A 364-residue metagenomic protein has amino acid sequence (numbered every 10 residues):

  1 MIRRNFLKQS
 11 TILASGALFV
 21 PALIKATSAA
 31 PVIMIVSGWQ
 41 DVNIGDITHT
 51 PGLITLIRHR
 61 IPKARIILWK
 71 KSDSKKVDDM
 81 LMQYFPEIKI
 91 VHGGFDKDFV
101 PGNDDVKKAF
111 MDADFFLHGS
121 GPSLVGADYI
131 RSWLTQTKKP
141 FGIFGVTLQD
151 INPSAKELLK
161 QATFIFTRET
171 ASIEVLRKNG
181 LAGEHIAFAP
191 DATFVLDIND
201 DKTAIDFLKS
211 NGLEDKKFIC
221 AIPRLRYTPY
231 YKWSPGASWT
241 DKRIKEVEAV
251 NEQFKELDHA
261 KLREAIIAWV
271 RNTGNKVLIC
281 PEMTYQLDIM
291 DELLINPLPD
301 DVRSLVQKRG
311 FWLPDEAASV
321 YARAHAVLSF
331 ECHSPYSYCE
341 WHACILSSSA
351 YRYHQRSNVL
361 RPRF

Functional and structural regions predicted by a protein language model:
M1-N5, G16-A29: N-terminal twin-arginine translocation
S10-G16, T27-F364: Active-site anion-handling motifs in enzyme catalytic cores
